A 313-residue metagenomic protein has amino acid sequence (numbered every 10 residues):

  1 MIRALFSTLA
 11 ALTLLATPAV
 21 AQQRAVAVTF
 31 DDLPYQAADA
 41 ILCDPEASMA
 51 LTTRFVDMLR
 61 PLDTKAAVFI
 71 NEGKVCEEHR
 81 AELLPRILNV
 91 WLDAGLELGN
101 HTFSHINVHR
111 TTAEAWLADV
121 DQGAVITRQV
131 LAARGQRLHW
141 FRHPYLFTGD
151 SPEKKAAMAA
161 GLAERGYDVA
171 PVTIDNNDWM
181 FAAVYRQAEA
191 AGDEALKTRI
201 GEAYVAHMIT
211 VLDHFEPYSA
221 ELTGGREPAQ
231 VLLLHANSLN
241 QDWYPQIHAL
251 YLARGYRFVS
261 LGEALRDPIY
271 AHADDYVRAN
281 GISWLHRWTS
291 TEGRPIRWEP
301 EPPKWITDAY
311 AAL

Functional and structural regions predicted by a protein language model:
A4-A16: Bacterial N-terminal signal peptides
T17-A21: Sec/Tat signal peptide C-region and signal peptidase I cleavage site
Q22-H143, L232, L250: Active-site beta->alpha N-cap acidic-glycine motif
R60-D63, P171, L222-R226, A236-L313: C-terminal domain-boundary segment and adjacent tail
C76-L83, S104-R257, E263: Catalytic domains of cell-wall/extracellular-matrix polysaccharide-remodeling enzymes, centered on de-N-acetylation
I87-L88, D119, E189-A191, D275-N280 (+1 more regions): Short alpha-helix boundary/capping motifs
L92-N100, I126-L131, E194-D213, I282-P302: Short, basic, helix/turn surface patches
